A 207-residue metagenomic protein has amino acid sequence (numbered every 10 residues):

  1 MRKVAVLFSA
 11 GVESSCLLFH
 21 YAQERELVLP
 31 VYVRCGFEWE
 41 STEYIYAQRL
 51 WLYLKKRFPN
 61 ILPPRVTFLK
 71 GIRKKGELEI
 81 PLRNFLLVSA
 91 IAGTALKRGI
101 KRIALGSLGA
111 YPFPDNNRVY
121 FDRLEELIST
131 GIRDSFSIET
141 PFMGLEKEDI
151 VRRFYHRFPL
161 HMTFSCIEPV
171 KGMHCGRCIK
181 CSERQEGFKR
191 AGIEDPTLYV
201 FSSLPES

Functional and structural regions predicted by a protein language model:
M1-R157: ATP-dependent adenylation/nucleotidyltransferase module used to activate substrates
F8, F188-K189: Hydrophobic residues in alpha-helical segments
I80, C166, Y199: Short clusters of hydrophobic/aromatic residues that line enzyme substrate/ligand-binding pockets
F85, S89, M162-E186: Local cysteine-cluster metal-coordination motifs and their immediate loop/turn environment, predominantly Fe-S cluster
F121, K180, L204-S207: Alpha-helix boundary/capping detector
A191-S207: Short microdomains enriched in Cys/His and/or Lys/Arg
